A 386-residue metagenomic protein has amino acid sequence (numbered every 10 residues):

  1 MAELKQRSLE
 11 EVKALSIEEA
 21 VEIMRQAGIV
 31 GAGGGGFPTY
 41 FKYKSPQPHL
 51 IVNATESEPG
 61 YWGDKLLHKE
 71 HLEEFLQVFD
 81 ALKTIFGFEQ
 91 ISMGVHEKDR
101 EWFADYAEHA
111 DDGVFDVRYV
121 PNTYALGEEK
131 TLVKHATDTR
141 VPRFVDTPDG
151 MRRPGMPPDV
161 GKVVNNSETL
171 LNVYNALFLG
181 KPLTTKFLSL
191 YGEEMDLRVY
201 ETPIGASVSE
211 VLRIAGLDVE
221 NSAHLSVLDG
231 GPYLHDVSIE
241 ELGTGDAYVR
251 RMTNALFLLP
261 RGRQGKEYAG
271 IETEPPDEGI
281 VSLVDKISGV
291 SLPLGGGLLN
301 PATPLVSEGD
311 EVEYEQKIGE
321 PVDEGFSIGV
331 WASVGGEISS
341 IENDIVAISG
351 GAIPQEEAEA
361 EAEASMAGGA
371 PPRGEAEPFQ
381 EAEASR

Functional and structural regions predicted by a protein language model:
E3-R7, P260-E272, E342-A362, R386: Glycine- and charge-enriched low-complexity intrinsically disordered segments
L50, K69-I85: Histidine-anchored nucleotide/phosphate-binding helix
L50-D64: Gly-rich Lys/Arg/Thr-decorated short loops/hinges at beta-loop-alpha junctions or inter-strand turns that position
F88-A206, I214-V219: Hydrophobic alpha-helical positions that pack around
D149-D159, N166-T169, Y248-S282: Extended boundary segments
L217-P260, K317-E357: Beta-strand/loop-dominated core regions that host nucleotide or nucleotide-derived cofactor-binding catalytic loops
G279-N300, E320-P321, S327-A332: Short beta-strand-turn/beta-hairpin segments enriched in glycine/proline and small hydrophobics that form edge-strand
P301-E315: Short histidine-centered loop motifs in beta-beta connectors
